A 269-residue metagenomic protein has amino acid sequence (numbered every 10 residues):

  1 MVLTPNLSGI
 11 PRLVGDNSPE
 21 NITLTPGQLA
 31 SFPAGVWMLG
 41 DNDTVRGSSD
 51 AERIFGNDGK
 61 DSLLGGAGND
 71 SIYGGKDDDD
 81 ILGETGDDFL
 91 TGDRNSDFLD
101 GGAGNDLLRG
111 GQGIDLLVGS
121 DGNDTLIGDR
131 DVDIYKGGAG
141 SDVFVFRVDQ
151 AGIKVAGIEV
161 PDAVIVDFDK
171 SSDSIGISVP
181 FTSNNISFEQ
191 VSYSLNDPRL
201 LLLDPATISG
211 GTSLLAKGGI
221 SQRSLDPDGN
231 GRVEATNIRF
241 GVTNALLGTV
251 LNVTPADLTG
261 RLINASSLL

Functional and structural regions predicted by a protein language model:
M1-I10, N196-L269: Low-complexity acidic/polar repeat-biased segments
L7, D16-E20, S48: Short, structured coil/turn linkers that connect adjacent secondary-structure elements
G9, S18, S31-F32, P161 (+1 more regions): Residue-level marker for the onset of beta-strands and adjacent loop->beta junctions in well-ordered domains
V14, V166, S224-L225: Calcium-binding motifs, dominated by EF-hand helix-loop-helix domains
V14-D16, S192-S194: Short, solvent-exposed loop/edge segments of extracellular or virion-exposed proteins
N21, I153-K154, S183-I186, F240-L251: Short, surface-exposed beta-strand/loop "edge" segments at domain boundaries and coil↔beta transitions
Q28-R46, D50-Y193: Acidic, glycine-rich calcium-binding repeat modules characteristic of RTX/beta-roll and related beta-solenoid repeat
